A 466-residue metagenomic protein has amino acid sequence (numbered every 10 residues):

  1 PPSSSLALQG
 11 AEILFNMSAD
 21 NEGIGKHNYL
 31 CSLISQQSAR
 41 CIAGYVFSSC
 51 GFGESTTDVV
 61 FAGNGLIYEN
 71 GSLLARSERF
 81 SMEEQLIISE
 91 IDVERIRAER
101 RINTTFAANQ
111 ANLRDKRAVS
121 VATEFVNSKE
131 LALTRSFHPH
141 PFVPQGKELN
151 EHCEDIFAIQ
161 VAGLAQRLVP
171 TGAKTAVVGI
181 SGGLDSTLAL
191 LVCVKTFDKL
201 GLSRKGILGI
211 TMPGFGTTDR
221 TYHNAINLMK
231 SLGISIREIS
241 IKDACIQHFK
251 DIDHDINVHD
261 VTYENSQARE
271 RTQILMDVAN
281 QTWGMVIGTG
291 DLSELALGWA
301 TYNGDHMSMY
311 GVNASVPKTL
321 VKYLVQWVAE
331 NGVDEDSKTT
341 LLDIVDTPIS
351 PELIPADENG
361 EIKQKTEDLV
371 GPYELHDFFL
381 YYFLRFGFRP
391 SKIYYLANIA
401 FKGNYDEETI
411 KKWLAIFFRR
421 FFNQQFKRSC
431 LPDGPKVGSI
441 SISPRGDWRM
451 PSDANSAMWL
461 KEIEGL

Functional and structural regions predicted by a protein language model:
P2-I87: CN hydrolase (nitrilase-like) catalytic-core segments centered on the catalytic cysteine and neighboring Lys/Glu
C41-A43, F52-S55, E69, R76-S77 (+2 more regions): ATP/NTP-dependent adenylation/nucleotidyl-transfer catalytic domains that generate, transfer, or process NMP-activated
S89-I91: Generic detection of short hydrophobic beta-strand segments and adjacent strand-loop junctions
